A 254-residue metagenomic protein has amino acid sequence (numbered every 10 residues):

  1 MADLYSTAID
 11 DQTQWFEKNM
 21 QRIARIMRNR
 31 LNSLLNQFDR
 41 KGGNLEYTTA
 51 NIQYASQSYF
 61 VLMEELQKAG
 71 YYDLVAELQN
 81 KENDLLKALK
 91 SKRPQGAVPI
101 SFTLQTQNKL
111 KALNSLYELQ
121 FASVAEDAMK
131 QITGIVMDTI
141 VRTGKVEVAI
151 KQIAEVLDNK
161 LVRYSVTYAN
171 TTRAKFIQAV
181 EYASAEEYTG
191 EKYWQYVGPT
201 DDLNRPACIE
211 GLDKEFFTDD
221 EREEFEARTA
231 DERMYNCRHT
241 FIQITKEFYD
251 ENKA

Functional and structural regions predicted by a protein language model:
M1-N159, T245-A254: N-terminal leader/targeting and assembly helices and adjacent pre-domain segments
N159-A254: Acidic, glycine-rich two-metal-ion catalytic cores of nucleic acid-processing enzymes
